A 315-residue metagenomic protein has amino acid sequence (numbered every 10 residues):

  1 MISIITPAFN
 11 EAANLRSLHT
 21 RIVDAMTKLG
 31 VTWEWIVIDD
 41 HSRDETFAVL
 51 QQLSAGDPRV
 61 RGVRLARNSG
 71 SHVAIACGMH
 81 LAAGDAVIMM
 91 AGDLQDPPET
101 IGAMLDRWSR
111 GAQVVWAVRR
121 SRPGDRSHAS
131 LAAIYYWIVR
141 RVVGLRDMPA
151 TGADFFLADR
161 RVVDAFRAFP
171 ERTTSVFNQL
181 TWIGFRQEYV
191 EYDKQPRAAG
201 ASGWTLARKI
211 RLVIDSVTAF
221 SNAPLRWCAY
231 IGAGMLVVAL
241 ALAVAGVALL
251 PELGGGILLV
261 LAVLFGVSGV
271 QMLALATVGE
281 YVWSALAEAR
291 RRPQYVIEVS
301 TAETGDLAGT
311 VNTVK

Functional and structural regions predicted by a protein language model:
M1-D125, V314: Structured catalytic core of nucleotide-sugar glycosyltransferases
P7, L65-R67, F156, A229 (+2 more regions): Short conserved micro-motifs on helix faces and helix-strand junctions that flank and scaffold key functional residues
M26, A112, V142, R146 (+5 more regions): A general structural signal marking secondary-structure boundaries and capping sites
G56, G84-D85, R110-G111, F169 (+3 more regions): Structured helix-beta-strand junction loops
V63-L81, Q95-T174, Q179, Q195-I214: Acceptor/aglycone-binding surface of glycosyltransferases and processive sugar-polymer synthases
S175-K315: Hydrophobic helical membrane-anchoring modules
